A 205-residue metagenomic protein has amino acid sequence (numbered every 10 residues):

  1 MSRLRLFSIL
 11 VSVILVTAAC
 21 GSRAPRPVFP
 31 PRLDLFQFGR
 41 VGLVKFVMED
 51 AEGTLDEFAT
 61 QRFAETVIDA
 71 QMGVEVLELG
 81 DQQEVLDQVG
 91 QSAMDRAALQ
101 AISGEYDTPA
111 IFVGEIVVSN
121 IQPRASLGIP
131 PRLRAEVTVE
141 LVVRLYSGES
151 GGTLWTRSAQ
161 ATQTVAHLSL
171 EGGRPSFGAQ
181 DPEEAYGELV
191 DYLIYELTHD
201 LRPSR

Functional and structural regions predicted by a protein language model:
M1-G21: Sec-dependent bacterial lipoprotein signal peptides
S2, R26, A97-A98: Short alpha-helical segments and helix-capping/turn motifs at coil-helix boundaries
R5, M48, E52, D87 (+3 more regions): Residue-level detector of alpha-helix boundaries and kinks
S12-L15, L33, S103: Structural motif
C20-G39, E105-Y106, V118-I121, L133-R205: C-terminal/domain-edge helix-coil "capping" segments
F38-V118, Y146-T156, G187-L201: N-terminal segment of the mature soluble domain
D56-F58, Q88-S92, A125-L127, L168-R174 (+1 more regions): Surface-exposed beta-strand edges and their flanking turn/coil or helix-capping segments
S92-L99, P123-P131: N-terminal post-signal-peptidase region of extra-cytosolic proteins
